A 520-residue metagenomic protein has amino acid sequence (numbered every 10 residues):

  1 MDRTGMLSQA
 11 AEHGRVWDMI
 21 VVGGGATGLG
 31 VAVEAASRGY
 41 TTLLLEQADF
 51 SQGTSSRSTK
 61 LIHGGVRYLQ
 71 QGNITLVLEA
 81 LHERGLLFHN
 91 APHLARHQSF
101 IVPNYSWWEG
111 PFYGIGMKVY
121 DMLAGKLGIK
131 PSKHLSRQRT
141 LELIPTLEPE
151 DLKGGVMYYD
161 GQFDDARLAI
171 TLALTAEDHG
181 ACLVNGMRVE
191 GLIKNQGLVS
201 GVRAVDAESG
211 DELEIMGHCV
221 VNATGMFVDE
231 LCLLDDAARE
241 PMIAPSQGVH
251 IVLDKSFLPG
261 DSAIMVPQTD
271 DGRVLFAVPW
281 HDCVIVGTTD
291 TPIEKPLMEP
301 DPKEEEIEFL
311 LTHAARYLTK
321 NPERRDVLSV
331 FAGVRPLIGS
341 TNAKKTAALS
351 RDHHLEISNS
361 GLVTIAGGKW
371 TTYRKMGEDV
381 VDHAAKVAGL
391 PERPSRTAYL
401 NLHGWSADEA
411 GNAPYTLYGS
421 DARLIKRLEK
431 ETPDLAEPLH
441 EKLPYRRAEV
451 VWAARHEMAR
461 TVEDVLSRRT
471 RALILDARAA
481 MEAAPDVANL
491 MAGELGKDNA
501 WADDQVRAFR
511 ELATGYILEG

Functional and structural regions predicted by a protein language model:
M1-M19, E34-R38: Extreme N-terminal leader/targeting segments of oxidoreductases
E12, V16, I20, A48 (+13 more regions): C-terminal accessory subdomains/tails of enzymes that are appended
R15-W17, S209-C219: Core beta-strand elements of the Rossmann-like FAD/NAD(P) dinucleotide-binding domain in flavoenzyme oxidoreductases
V21-V22, I215-G225: Short hydrophobic core segments
G28: N-terminal Rossmann-fold NAD(P) dinucleotide-binding loop
A36-R57: Glycine-rich FAD pyrophosphate-binding loop
K60-L143, L275, A410: Dinucleotide-binding Rossmann-like beta1-alpha1 core, especially the glycine-rich loop that anchors the ADP
N185-S200: A conserved short coil-to-beta-strand element within the FAD-binding core of flavoproteins
